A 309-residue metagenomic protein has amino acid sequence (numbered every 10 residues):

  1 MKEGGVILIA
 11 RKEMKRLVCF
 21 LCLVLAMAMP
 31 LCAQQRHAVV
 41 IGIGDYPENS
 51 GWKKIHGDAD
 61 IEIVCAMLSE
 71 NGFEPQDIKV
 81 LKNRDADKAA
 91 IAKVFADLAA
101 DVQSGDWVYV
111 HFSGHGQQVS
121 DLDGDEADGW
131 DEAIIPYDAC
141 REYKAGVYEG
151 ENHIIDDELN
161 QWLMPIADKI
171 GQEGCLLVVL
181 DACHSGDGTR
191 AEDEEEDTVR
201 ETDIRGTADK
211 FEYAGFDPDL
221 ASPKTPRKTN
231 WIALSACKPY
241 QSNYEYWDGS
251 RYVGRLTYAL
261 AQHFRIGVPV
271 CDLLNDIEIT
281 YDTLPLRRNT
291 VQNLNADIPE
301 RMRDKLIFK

Functional and structural regions predicted by a protein language model:
G5, M29-K309: Cysteine endopeptidase catalytic domains of the caspase/legumain-like
I9-L21: Bacterial N-terminal signal peptides that target proteins for export
C19-P30: Bacterial N-terminal signal peptides
